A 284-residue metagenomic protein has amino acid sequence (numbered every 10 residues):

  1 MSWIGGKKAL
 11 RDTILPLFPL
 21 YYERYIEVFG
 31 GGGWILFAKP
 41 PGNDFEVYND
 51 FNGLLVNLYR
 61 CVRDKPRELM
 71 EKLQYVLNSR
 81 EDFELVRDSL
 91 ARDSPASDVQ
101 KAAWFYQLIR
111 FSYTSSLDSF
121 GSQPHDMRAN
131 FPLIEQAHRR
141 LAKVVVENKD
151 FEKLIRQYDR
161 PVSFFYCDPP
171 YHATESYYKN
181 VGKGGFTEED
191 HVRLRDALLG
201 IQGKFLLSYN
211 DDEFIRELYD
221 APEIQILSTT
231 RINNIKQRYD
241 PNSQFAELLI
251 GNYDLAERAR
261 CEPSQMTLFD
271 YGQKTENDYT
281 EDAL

Functional and structural regions predicted by a protein language model:
M1-L10, L20, R63-N180, R193 (+3 more regions): SAM-dependent nucleic-acid methyltransferase catalytic core
Y21-L90: SAM cofactor-binding core of SAM-dependent methyltransferases, primarily the Rossmann-like beta-alpha-beta module
G30-G33, F131-L133, N210-E213, D254: Short, polar loop motifs at secondary-structure junctions
A38-G42, Q157-R160, I215-P222: Short loop/helix-cap segments at secondary-structure boundaries that form the rim of catalytic
P40, F111, Y253-A256: Short loop segments at secondary-structure junctions
Y178-E188: Short helix/strand-bridging catalytic loops that position acidic/His residues to coordinate divalent metals and engage
T187-L284: Long, positively charged, glycine-interspersed low-complexity recognition regions
